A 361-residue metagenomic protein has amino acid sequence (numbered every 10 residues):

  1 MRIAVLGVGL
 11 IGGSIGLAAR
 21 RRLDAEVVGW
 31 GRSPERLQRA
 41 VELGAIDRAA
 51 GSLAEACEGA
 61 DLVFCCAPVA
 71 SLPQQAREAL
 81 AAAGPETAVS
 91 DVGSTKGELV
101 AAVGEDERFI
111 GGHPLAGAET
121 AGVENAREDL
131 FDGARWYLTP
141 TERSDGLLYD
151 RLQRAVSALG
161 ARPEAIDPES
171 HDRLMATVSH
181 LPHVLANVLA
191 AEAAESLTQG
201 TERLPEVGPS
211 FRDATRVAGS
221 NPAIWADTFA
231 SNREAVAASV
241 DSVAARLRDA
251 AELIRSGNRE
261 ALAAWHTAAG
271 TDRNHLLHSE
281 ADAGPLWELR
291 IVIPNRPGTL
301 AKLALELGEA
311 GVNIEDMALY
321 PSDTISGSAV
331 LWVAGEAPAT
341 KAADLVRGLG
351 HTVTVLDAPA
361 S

Functional and structural regions predicted by a protein language model:
M1-E58: NAD(P)+-binding Rossmann beta1-loop-alpha1 motif at the extreme N-terminus of oxidoreductases
G31-S33, G93, Y320: Residues in the short beta-alpha loop(s) of Rossmann-like NAD(P)-binding domains
L53-A83, T87-A88: Rossmann-like NAD(P)-binding element
Q75-E124: Rossmann-like NAD(P)(H) cofactor-binding subdomain of soluble oxidoreductases
L130-V217: Internal alpha-helical scaffold of NAD(P)-dependent oxidoreductase catalytic cores
Q199-A269: Interdomain hinge/lid region at the active-site interface of Rossmann-like NAD(P)-dependent oxidoreductases
D272-S361: A conserved regulatory-domain signal marking ACT and ACT-like small-molecule sensing domains and adjacent regulatory
